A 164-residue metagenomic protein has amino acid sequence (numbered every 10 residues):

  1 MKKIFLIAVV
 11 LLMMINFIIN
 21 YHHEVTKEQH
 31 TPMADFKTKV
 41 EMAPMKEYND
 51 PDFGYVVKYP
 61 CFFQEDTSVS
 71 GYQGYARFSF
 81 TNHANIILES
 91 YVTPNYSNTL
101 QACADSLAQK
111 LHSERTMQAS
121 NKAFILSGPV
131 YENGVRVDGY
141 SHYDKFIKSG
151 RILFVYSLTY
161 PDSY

Functional and structural regions predicted by a protein language model:
M1-K2: N-terminal hydrophobic targeting signals that begin at the initiator methionine
F5-I19: Hydrophobic membrane-insertion alpha-helices, especially the h-region of bacterial N-terminal signal peptides
A8-V9, E28, R151: A periodicity- and composition-biased signal for non-globular, repetitive helical segments
L12-M13, P32, P44, T116: Residue-level detector of intrinsically disordered terminal segments
F17-E28: Hydrophobic single-pass membrane-insertion segments
H30-Y72: N-terminal "mature-domain start" segment
D66-Y164: Conserved polar/disulfide-associated segments of primarily extracytoplasmic proteins
